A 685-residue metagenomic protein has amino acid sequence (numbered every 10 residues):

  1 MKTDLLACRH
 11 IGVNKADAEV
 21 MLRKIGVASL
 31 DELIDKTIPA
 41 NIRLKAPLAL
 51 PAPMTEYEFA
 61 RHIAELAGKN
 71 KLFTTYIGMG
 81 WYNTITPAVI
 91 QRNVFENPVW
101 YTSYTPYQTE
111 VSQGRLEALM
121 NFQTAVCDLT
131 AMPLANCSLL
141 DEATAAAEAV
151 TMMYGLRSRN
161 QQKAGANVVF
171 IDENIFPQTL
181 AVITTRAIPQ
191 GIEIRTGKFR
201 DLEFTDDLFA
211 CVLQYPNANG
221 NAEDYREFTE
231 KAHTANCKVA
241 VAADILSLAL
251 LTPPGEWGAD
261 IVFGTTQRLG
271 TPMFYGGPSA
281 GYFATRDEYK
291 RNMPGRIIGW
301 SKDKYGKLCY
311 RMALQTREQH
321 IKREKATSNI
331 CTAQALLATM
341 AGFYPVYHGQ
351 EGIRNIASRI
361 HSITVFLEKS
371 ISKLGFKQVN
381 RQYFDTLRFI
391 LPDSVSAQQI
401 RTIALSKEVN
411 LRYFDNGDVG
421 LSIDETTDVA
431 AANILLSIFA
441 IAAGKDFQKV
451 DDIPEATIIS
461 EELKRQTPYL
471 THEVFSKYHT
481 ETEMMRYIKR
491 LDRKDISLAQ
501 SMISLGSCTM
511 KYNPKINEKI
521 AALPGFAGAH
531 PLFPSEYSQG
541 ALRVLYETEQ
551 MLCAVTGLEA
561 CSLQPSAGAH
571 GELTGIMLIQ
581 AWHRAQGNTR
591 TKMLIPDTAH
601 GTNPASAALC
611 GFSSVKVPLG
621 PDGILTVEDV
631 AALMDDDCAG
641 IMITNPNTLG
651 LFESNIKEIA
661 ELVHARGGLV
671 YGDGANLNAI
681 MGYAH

Functional and structural regions predicted by a protein language model:
M1-V13, D17-M21: Charged, compositionally biased N-terminal leader segments and the immediate start of the first structured element
I38-N121, C127, I321-K322, E461-Y546: N-terminal entrance/gating region of PLP-dependent enzymes' catalytic architecture
N97-T109, A125-M132, K163-A166, I194 (+9 more regions): Gly-rich Lys/Arg/Thr-decorated short loops/hinges at beta-loop-alpha junctions or inter-strand turns that position
Y107-V111, D128-A147, Y537, Q550-G575: Short loop-beta-helix segment that forms the pyridoxal 5′-phosphate
T144-R311, I371, G375, F384 (+4 more regions): Conserved PLP-enzyme active-site core in the AAT-like
L269-S370, L374, V379-R381: Active-site C-terminal subdomain of aminotransferase-like
T271-A284, E288-Y289, A333-L337, S422 (+2 more regions): Conserved phosphate/anionic-ligand binding catalytic regions in large, soluble enzymes, centered on
H361, L374-I403, I423-T426: Conserved PLP-binding catalytic core of the aspartate aminotransferase-like
